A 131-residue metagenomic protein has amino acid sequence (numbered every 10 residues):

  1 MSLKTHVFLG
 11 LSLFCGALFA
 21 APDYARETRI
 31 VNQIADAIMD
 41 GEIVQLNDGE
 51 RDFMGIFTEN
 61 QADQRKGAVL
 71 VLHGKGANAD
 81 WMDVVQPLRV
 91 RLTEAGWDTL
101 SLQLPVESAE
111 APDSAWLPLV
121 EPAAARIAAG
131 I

Functional and structural regions predicted by a protein language model:
M1-F8: Bacterial N-terminal signal peptides that target proteins for export
C15-A21: N-terminal signal peptide c-region/cleavage motif recognized by signal peptidases
A21-A62: N-terminal cap/lid segment of alpha/beta-hydrolase-fold proteins
K66-G74: Short beta-strand element of the alpha/beta-hydrolase
A79-P87: The serine-hydrolase catalytic nucleophile loop
R89, T93-E110: Conserved alpha/beta-hydrolase
P112-I131: Alpha/beta-hydrolase active-site loop
